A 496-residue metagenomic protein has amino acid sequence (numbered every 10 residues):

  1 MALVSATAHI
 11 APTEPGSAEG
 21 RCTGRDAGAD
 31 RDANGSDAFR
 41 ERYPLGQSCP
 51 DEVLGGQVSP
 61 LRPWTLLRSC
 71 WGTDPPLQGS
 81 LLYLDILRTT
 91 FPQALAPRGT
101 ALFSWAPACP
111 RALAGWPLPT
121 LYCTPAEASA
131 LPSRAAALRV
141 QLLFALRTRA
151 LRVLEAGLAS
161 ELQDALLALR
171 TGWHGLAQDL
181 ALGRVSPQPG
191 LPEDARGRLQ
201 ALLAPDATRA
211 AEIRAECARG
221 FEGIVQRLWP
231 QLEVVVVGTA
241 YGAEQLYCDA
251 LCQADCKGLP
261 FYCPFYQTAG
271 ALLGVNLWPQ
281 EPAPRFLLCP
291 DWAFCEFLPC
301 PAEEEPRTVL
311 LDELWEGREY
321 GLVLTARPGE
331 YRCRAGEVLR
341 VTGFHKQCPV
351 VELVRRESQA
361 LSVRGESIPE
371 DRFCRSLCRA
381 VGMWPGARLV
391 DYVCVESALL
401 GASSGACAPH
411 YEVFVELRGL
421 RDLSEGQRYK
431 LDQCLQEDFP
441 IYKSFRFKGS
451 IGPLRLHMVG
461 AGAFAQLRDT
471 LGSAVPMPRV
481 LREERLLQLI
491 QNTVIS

Functional and structural regions predicted by a protein language model:
A2-G46, L54, L67-G79, T89-S496: Active-site glycine/GP-rich loop and adjacent strand/helix microenvironment that borders small-molecule binding pockets
Q47-L61: Nucleic acid-processing catalytic cores of prokaryotic defense/repair systems
P60-P63, T73: Extended, hydrophobic alpha-helical segments in both membrane/secreted and soluble proteins
Y83: N-terminal phosphate/diphosphate-binding loop that engages ATP/GTP or pyrophosphate donors across diverse enzyme folds
